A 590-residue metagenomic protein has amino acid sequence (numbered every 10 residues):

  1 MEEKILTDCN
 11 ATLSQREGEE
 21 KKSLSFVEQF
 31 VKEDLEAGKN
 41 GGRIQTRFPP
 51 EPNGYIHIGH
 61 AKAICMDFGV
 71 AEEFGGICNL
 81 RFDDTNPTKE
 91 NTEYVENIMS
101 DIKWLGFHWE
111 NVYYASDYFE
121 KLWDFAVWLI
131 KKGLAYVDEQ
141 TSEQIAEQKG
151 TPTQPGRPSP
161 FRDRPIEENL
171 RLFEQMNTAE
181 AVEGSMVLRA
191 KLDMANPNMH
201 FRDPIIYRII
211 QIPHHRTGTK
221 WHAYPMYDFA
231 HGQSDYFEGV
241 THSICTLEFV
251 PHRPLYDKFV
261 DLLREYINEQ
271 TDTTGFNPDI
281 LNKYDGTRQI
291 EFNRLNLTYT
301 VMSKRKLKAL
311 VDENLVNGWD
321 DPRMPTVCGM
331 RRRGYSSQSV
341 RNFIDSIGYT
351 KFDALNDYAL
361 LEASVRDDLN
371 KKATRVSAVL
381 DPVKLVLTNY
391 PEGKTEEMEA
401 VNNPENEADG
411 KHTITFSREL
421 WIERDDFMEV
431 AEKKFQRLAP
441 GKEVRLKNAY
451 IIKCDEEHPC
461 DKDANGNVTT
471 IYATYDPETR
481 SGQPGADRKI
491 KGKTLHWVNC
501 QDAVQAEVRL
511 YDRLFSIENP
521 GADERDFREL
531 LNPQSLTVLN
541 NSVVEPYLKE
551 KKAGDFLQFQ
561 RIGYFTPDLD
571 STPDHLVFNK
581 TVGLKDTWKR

Functional and structural regions predicted by a protein language model:
S14-E19: A cross-taxon signal for low-complexity, glycine/charged-rich
K22-M99, H214-T246: N-terminal catalytic cores of NTP/NDP-binding nucleotidyl/phosphoryl-transfer enzymes
P49-P52, R81-K89, N111-E120, E143 (+5 more regions): Conserved short loop/turn motifs at secondary-structure junctions
L80, D84-N86, T92, Y114 (+6 more regions): Active-site cores that bind ATP or allylic diphosphates and position pyrophosphate for catalysis
Y94-E120, F125-W128, G133-Y136: A glycine-rich helix N-cap at a beta->alpha junction
G275-S364: Long, charged, mostly alpha-helical binding arms that flank functional sites
F343-R590: Substrate/cofactor-recognition hotspot
